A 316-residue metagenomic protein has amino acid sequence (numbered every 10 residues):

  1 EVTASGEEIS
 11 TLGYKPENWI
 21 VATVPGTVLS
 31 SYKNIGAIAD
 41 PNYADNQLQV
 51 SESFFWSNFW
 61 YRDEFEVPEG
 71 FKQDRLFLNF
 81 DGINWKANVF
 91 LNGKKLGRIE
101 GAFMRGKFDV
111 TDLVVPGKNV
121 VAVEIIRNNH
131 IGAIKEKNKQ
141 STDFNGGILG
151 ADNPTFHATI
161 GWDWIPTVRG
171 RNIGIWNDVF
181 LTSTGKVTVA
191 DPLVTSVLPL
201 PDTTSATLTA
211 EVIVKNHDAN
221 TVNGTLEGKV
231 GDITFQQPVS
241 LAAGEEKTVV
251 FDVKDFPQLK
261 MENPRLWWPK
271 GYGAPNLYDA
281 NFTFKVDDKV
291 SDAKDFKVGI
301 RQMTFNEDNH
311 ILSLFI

Functional and structural regions predicted by a protein language model:
E1-I316: Secreted/periplasmic carbohydrate-active enzymes, especially glycoside hydrolases
